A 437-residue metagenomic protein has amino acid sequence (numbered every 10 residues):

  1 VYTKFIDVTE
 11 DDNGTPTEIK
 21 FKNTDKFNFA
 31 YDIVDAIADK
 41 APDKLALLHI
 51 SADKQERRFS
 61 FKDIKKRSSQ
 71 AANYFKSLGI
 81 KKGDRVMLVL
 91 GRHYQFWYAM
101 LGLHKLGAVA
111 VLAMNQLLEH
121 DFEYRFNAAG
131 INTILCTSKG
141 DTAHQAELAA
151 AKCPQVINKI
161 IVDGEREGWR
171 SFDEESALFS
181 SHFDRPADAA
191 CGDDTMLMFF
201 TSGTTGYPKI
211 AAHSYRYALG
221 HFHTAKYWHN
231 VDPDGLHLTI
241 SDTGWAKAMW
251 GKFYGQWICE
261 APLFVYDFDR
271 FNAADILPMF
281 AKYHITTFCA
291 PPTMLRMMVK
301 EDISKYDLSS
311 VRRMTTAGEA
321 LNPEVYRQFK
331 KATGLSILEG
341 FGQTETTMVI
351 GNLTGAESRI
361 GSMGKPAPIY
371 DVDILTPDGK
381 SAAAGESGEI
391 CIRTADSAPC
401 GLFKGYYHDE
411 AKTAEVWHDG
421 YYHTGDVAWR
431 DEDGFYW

Functional and structural regions predicted by a protein language model:
P42-L45, I161, R166-G168, A177-F200 (+3 more regions): Conserved pre-ATP/AMP-binding loop-to-beta segment of ANL
D43-L101, L118-E123, D173-A177, Y215-R216: Conserved AMP-binding/adenylate-forming core of the ANL superfamily
R57-K62, D188, M196-G220: Conserved AMP-binding A3 loop
K65-A71, S180, A211-D232, A246-K247 (+1 more regions): Conserved structural elements of the adenylate-forming
S77, L101, K105-E174, H284: Structural core segment of the AMP-binding/adenylate-forming
G107, L219-L236, T243-T286, E301: Conserved AMP-binding/adenylation subdomain of ANL enzymes
I258, I285-C289, V299-R359, D371: Gly/Ser/Thr-rich phosphate-binding loop
C391-W437: Conserved ATP-binding/catalytic segment of the ANL
